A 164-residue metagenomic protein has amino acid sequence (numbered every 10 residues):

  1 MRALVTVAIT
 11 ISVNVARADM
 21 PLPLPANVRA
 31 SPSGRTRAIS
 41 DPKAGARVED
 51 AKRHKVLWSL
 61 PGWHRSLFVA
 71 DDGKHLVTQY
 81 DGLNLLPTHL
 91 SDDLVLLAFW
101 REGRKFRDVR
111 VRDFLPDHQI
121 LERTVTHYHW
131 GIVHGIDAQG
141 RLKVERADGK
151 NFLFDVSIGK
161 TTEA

Functional and structural regions predicted by a protein language model:
R17-L60: Terminal domain-start segments
N27-R35, L67-K74, G131-G140: Blade-terminus and WD-like Trp-Asp/Gly-His loop motifs, strongest in beta-propeller folds
T36-I39, H75-T78, K143: Structural core positions within WD40/WD-like beta-propeller blades
S40-K43, P87-D93: Short, solvent-exposed loop/turn segments at conserved positions within beta-propeller repeat blades
P61-S66, D113-P116: Short coil/turn segments at the loop-to-beta-strand junctions that recur within blades of beta-propeller repeat folds
G82-P87, G149-K150: Short glycine/acidic-enriched loop and turn motifs that connect beta-strands
D92-G103: Beta-propeller blade signature
R107-H127: Surface-exposed loop and turn segments in beta-propeller and other repeat-based domains that flank or scaffold
